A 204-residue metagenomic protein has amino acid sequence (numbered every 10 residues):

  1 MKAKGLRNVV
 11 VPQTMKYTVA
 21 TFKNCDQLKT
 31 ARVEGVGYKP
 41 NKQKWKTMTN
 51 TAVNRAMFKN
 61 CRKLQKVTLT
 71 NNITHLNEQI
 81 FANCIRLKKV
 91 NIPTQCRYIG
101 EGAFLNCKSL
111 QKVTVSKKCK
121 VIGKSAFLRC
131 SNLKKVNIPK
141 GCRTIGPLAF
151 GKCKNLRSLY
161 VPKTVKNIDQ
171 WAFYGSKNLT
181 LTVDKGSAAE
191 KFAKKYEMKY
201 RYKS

Functional and structural regions predicted by a protein language model:
M1-Y17, C25-A52, K59-H75, I85-Y98 (+5 more regions): Structural signature of tandem-repeat unit edges
V19-F22, N54-M57, N77-I80, G100-L105 (+3 more regions): Consensus positions within tandem repeat domains that build extended binding/scaffold surfaces
K194: GGW-centered surface loops in extracellular recognition modules
